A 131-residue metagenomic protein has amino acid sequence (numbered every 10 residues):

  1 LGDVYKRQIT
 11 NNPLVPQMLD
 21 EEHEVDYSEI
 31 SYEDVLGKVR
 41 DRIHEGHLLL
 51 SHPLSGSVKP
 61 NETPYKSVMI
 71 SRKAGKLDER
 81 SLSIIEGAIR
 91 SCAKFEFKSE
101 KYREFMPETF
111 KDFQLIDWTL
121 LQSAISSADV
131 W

Functional and structural regions predicted by a protein language model:
L1-Y5: Short, small-residue-biased leader/transition segments that mark boundaries at the very start of proteins
K6-Q8, H47-L49, S67: Structural motif
I9, D26, M69-S71: Residues in well-ordered beta-strands of folded domains
I9-P16: Short, polar loop motifs at secondary-structure junctions
Q17-E22: Short, aromatic/basic amphipathic alpha-helical patches
H23-T63: Rossmann-like NAD(P)(H) cofactor-binding subdomain of soluble oxidoreductases
D34, D41-R42, S71-W131: Internal alpha-helical scaffold of NAD(P)-dependent oxidoreductase catalytic cores
N61-A74: Short basic, glycine-rich beta-strand/loop surfaces that mediate nucleic-acid
